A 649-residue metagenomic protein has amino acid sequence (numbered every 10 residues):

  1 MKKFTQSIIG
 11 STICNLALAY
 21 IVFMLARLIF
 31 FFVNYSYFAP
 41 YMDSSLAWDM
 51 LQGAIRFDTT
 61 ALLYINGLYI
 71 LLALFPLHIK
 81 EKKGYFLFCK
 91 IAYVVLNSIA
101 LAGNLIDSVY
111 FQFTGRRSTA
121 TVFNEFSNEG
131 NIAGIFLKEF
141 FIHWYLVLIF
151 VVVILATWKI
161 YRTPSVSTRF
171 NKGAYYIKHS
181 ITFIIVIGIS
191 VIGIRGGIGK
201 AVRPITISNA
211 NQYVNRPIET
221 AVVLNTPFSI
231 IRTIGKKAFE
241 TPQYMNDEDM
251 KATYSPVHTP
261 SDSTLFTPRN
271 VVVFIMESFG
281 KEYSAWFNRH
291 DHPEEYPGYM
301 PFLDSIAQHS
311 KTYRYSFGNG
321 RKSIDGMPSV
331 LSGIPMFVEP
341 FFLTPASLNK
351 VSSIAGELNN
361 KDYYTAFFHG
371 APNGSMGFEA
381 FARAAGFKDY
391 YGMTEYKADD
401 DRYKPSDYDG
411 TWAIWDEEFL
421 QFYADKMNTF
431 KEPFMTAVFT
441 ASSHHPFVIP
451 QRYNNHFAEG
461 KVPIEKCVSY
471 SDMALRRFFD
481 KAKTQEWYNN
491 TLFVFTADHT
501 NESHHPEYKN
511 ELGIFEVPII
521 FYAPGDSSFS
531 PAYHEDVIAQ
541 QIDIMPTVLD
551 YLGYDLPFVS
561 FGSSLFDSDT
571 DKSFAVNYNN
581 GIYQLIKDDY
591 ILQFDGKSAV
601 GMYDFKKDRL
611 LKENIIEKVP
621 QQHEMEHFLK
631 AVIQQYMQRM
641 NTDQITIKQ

Functional and structural regions predicted by a protein language model:
K2-L224: Transmembrane and membrane-interface helices of multi-pass, inner-membrane envelope-modifying transferases
Y35, N66, G115, A285-W286 (+2 more regions): Short, function-defining helix-loop hinge/capping sites that tune catalysis or transport
G53, L101-N104, F228-T233, A631-Q635: Short, hydrophobic/amphipathic alpha-helical patches that form generic packing surfaces within helical domains
Y85, Y254-T259, R476, I582-K587 (+1 more regions): Short, motif-level signal for alpha-helix interfacial/capping segments enriched in acidic residues and aromatics/proline
F140-W144, Y423, Y453, E617-H623: Residue-level recognition of alpha-helix termini/interfacial anchor residues
G199-S560, S568-S573, N579: Soluble catalytic regions of membrane-associated enzymes that act on cell-envelope and secretory-pathway components
I205-T206, D526-Q649: Membrane-interface soluble catalytic domains
